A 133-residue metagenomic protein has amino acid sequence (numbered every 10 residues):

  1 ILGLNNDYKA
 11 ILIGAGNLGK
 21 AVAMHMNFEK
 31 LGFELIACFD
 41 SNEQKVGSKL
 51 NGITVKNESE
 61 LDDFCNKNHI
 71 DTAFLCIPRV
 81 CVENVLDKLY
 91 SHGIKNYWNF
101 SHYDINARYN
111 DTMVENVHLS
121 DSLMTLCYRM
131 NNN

Functional and structural regions predicted by a protein language model:
I1-N5, T125: Glycine/serine-rich phosphate-binding loop and adjoining beta1-alpha1 elements at the start of nucleotide-handling
L4, K30-G32, K67, S91: Alpha-helix termination/capping residues and helix-transition junctions
N6-N42: Glycine-rich adenosine-cofactor-binding loop
A23-H25, L50, V85: A short secondary-structure junction signal
E29-G32, K49, R108-N110: Short, structurally constrained coil/turn elements that cap an alpha-helix or connect an alpha-helix to the following
Q44-S48: A glycine-biased structural micro-motif
G52-N133: Phosphate-bearing ligand-interacting subdomains that bind or position ATP/ADP/UDP/GDP/NAD(P) or nucleotide-linked
